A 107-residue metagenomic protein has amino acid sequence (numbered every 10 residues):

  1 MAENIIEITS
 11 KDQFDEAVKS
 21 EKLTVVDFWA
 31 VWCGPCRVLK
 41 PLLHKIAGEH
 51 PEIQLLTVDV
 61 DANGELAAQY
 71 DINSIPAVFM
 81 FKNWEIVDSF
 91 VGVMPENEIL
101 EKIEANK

Functional and structural regions predicted by a protein language model:
M1-Q54, D61-A77, F81-K107: Proteins that catalyze or organize thiol-disulfide redox chemistry and the adjacent proteostasis machinery handling
